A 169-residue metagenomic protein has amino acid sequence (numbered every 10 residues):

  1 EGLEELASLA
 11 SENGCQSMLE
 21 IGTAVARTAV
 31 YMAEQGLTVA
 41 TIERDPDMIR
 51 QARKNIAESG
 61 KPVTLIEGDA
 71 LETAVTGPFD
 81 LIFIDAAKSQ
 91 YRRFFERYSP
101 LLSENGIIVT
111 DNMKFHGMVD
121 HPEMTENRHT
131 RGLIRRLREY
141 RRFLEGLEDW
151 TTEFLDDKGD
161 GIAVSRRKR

Functional and structural regions predicted by a protein language model:
E1-L81, K88-V109, M113-R169: A short alpha-helical cap/connector motif
